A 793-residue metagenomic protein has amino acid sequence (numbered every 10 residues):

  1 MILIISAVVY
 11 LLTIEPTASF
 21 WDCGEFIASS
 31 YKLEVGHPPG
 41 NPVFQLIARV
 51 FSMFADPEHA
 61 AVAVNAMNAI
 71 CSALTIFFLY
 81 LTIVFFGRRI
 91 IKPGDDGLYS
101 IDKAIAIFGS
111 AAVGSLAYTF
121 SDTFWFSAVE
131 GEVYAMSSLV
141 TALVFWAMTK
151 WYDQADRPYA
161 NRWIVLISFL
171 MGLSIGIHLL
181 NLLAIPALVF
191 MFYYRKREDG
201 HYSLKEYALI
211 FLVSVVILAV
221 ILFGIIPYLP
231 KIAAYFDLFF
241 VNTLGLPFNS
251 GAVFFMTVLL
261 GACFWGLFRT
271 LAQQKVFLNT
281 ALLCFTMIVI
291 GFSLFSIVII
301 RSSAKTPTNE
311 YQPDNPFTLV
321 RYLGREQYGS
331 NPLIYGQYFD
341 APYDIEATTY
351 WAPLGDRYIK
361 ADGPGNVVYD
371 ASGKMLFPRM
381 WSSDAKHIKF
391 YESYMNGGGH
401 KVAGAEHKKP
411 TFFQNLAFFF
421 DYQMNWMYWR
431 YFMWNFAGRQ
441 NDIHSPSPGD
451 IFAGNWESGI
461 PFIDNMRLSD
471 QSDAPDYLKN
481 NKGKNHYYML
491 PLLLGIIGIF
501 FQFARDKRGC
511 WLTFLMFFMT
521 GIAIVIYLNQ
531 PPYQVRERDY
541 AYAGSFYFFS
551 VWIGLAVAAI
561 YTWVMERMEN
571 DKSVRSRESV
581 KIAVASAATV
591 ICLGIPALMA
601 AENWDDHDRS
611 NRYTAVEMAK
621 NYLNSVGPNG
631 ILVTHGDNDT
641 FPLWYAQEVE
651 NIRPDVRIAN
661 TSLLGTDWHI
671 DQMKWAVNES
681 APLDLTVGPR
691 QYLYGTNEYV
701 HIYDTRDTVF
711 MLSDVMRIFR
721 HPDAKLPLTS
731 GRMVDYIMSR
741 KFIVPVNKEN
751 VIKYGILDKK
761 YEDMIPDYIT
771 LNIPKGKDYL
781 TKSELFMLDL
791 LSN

Functional and structural regions predicted by a protein language model:
S6-T17, R439: Alpha-helical transmembrane segments of multi-pass membrane proteins
I14-F26, G36-A48, H59, N309-Y311 (+2 more regions): Extracytoplasmic catalytic/substrate-binding loops of multi-pass membrane glycan-assembly enzymes
L33-P39, I47-I70, I83, R89-I90 (+3 more regions): Juxtamembrane segments of multi-pass membrane glycosylation machinery that transfer sugars from lipid-linked donors
P42, D56-F77, L81, D95 (+9 more regions): Loop-to-helix entry region of an early transmembrane alpha helix in multi-pass inner-membrane enzymes
V84-K92, F124, V129-S138, L143-I167 (+3 more regions): ER/secretory pathway lumenal C-terminal domains and tails of membrane proteins involved in glycoprotein biogenesis
A111-T119, M171, I175: Short helix- or helix-capping micro-motifs that position conserved polar/aromatic residues at function-defining sites
